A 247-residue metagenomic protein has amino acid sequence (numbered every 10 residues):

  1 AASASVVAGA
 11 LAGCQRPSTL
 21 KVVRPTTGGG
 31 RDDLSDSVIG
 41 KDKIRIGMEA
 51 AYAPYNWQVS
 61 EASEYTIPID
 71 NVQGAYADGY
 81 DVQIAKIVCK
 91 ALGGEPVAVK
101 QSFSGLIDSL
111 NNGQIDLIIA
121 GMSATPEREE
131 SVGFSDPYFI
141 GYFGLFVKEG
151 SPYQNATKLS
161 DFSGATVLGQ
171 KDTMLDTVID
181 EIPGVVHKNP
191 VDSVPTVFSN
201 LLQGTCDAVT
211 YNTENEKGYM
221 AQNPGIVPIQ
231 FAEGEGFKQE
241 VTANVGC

Functional and structural regions predicted by a protein language model:
A1-G13: N-terminal export signals
S3, R24-G121: Extracytoplasmic small-molecule ligand-binding "clamshell" domains of the periplasmic binding protein/Venus flytrap
Q15-P17: Bacterial signal peptide processing site
A50-A53, G74-A91, M122-S123, G141-F198 (+1 more regions): Bilobed "Venus flytrap"/periplasmic-binding protein-like clamshell domains and structurally analogous long
K90, E95-D161: Acidic, polar ligand-binding/catalytic clefts
G93-E95, N112-A120, A165-T166, L202-N215 (+1 more regions): Alpha-to-beta junction loops
V97-V99, K188-P190, I229: General small-molecule cofactor/ligand-binding pocket signal
I140-V147, A221-C247: Periplasmic-binding protein-like
